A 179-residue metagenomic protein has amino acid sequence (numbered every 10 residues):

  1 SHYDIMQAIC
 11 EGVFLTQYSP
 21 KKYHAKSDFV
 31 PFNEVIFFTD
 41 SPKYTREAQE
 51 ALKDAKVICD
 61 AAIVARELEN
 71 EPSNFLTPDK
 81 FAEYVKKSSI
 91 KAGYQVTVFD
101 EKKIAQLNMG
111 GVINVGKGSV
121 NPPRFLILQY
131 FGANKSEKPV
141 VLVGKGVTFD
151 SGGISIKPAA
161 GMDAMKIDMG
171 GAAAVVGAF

Functional and structural regions predicted by a protein language model:
S1-G146: Short amphipathic alpha-helical segment within the helicase RecA-like ATPase core that mediates nucleic-acid
V85, P139-L142, S155-F179: Alpha-helical metal-binding/catalytic segments enriched in His/Glu/Asp
